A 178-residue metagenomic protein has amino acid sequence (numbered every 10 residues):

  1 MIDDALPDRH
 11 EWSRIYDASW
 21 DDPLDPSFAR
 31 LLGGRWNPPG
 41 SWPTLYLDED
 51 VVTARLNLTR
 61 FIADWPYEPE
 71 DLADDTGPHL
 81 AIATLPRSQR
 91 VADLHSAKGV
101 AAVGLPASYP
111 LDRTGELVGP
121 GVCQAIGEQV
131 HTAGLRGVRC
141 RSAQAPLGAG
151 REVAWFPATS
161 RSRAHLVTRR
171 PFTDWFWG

Functional and structural regions predicted by a protein language model:
M1-L31, R35-P38, W65-G178: Active-site and NAD+-binding cores of ADP-ribose-processing enzymes
R35-P66: Extended catalytic/binding region for NAD+/ADP-ribose chemistry, centered on the ART fold
